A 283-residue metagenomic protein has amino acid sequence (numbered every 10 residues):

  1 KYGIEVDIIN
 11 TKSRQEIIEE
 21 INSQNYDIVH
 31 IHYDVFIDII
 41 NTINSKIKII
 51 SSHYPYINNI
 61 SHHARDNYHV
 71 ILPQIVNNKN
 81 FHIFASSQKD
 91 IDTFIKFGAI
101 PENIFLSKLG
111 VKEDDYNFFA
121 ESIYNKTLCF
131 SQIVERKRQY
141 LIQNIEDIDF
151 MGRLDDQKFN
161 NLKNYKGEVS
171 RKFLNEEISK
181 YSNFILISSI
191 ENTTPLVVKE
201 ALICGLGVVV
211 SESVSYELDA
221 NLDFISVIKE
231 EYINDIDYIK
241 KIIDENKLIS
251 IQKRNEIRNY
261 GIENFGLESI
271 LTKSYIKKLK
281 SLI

Functional and structural regions predicted by a protein language model:
I28-H30, T42-H63, F84: Active-site proximal beta-strand in glycosyltransferases
Y56, H63-I83, S179: Membrane-proximal helix-turn-helix segments that form the acceptor-binding/catalytic region of lipid-linked
S61, I95, K108-N125, F159-N160: Acidic anion/phosphate-binding donor-loop and adjacent secondary structure in glycosyltransferase catalytic cores
V76-N103, R138: A short, active-site helix/loop in glycosyltransferases that binds the activated sugar's phosphate group
F118-K137, Q143-D149: Conserved donor-binding/catalytic core segment of Leloir-type glycosyltransferases
L186-V197, E212, E217-A220: Nucleotide-sugar-dependent
G207-S211: Short hydrophobic beta-strand element within catalytic cores of glycosyltransferases and related nucleotide-activated
E230-Y238, D244-I283: A charged, aromatic-enriched C-terminal amphipathic alpha-helix characteristic of glycosyltransferases across folds
